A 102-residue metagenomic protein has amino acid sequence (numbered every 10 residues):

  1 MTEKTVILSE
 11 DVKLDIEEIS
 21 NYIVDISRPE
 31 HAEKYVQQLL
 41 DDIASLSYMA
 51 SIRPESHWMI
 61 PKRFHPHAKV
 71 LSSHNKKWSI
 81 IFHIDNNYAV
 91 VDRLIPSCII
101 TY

Functional and structural regions predicted by a protein language model:
M1, R63, H74-K76: A generic fold-level signal
M1-L40: Arg/Lys-rich, positively charged N-terminal/basic patches that mediate binding to nucleic acids
I19, M49, L94-I95: Residue-level signal for well-ordered alpha-helical positions
A44-S72: A short, surface-exposed loop/turn module that caps and links secondary-structure elements
L71-Y102: Enriched for short, Lys/Arg-rich terminal
